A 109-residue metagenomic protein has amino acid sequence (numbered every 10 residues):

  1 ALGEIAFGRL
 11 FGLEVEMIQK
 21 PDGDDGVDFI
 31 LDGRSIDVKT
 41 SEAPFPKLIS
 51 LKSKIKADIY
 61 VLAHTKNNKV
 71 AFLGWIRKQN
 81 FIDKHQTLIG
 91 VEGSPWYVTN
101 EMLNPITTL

Functional and structural regions predicted by a protein language model:
A1-D32, K39-L109: Nucleic-acid endonuclease domains
